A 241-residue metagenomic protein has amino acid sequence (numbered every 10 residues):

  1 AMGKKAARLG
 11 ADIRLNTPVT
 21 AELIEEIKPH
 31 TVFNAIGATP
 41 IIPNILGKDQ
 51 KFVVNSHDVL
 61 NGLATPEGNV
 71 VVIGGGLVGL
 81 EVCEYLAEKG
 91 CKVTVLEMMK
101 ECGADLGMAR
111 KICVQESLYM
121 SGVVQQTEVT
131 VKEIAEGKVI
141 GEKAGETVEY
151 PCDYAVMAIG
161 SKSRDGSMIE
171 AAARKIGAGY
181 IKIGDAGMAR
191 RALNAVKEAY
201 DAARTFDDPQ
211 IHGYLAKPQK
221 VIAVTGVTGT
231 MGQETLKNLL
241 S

Functional and structural regions predicted by a protein language model:
A1-P29, A104-V129, G137, E149: N-terminal Rossmann-like dinucleotide/flavin-binding domain of flavoprotein oxidoreductases that bind FAD/FMN
A6, L86, L239: Short hydrophobic alpha-helical segments of the AMP-binding
R14-K28, A35-F52, S56-L106, E142-Y154 (+1 more regions): Rossmann-like dinucleotide/flavin-binding elements
V32-A35, S241: Short, hydrophobic beta-strand segments that form beta-sheet elements in well-ordered domains
K220-L240: N-terminal Rossmann NAD(P)H-binding glycine-rich loop of SDR-like oxidoreductase domains
